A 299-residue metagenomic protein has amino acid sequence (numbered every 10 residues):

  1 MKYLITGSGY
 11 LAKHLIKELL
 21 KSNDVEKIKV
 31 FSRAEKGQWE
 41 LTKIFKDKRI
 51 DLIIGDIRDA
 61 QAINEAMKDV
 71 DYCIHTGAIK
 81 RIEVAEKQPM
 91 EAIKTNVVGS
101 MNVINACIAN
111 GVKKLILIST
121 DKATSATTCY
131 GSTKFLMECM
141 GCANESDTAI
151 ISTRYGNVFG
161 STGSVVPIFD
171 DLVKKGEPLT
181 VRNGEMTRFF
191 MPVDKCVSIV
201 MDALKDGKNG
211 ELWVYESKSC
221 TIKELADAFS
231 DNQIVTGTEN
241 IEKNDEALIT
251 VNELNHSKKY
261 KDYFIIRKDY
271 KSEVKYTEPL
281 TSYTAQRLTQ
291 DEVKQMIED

Functional and structural regions predicted by a protein language model:
Y3-K21: N-terminal Rossmann NAD(P)H-binding glycine-rich loop of SDR-like oxidoreductase domains
D24-G37: Conserved glycine-rich Rossmann-like NAD(P)H-binding loop of the short-chain dehydrogenase/reductase
V25-E26, N110-K114, T148: A short helix->loop->beta-strand "cap" motif at the edges of active sites that frequently abuts
A34, D121, K218: Residues in the short beta-alpha loop(s) of Rossmann-like NAD(P)-binding domains
F45-R49, I54-K94: NAD(P)H-binding glycine-rich loop region in Rossmannoid oxidoreductase-like domains and their noncatalytic homologs
L52, A92, L115, I150-T153: Hydrophobic/aromatic anchor residues within beta-strands of the central parallel beta-sheet of Rossmann-like
H75, I79-E83, K87-F135, A143: Conserved Rossmann-fold NAD(P)-dependent oxidoreductase catalytic core, especially the SDR/UDP-sugar
A109, E138-T153, N157, T162-D299: Strand-loop microenvironment adjacent to phosphate/nucleotide-handling motifs in alpha/beta enzyme folds
